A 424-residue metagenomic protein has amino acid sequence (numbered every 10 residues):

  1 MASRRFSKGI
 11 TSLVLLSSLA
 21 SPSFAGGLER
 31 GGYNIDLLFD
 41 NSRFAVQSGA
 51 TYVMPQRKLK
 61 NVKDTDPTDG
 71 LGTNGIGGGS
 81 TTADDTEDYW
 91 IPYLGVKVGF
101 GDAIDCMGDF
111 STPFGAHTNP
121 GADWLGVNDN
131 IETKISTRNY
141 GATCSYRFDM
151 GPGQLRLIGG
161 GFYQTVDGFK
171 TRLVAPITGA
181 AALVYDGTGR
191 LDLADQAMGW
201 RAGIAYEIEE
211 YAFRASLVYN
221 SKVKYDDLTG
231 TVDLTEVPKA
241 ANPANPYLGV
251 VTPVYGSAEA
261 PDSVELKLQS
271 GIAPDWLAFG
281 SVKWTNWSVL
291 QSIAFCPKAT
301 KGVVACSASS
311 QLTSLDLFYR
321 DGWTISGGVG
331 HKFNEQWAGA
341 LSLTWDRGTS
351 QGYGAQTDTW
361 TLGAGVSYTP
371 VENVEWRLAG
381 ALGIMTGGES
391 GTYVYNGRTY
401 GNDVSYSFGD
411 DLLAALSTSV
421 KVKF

Functional and structural regions predicted by a protein language model:
M1-A2, F424: Short, intrinsically disordered, low-complexity terminal/loop segments
A2-S12, S17-P113, H117-G121: N-terminal, post-signal peptide beta-strand-biased segments of exported outer-membrane/organellar beta-barrel and other
G26, R43, L59, P67-G70 (+2 more regions): Outer-membrane beta-barrel porins/channels
